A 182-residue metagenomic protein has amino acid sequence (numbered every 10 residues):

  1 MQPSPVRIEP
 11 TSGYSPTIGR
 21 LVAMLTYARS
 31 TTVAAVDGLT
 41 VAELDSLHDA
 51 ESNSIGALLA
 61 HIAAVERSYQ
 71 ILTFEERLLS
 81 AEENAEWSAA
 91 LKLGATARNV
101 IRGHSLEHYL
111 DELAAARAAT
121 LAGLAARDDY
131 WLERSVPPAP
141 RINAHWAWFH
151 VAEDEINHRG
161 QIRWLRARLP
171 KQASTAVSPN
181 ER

Functional and structural regions predicted by a protein language model:
Q2-S12, I18, V22-V36, V41-K92 (+1 more regions): Short, contiguous alpha-helical
P10-Y14, R98-I101: A short alpha-helix capping/helix-coil boundary motif
P16-I18, S105-L106: A short, structure-level motif marking secondary-structure boundaries and short turns
L91-R134, H145-V151: Acidic/histidine-rich alpha-helical segments that form the ligand environment of transition-metal centers
